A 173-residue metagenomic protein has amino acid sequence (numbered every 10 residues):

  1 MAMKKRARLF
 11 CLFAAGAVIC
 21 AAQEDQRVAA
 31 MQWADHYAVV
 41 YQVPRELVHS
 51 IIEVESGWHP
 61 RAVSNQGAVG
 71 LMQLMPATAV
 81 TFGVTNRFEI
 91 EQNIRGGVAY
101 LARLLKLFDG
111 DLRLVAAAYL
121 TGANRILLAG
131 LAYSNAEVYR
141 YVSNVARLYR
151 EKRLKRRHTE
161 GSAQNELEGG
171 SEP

Functional and structural regions predicted by a protein language model:
M1-A2, S171: N-terminal amphipathic/basic-hydrophobic helices that include classical n-h-c signal peptides and signal-anchor
A2-F10: Bacterial N-terminal signal peptides that target proteins for export
F10-F13, G169: Extended, non-catalytic scaffold segments that flank or surround catalytic motifs
L12-A22: Hydrophobic h-region of N-terminal signal peptides that target proteins for export in Gram-negative bacteria
Q23-P173: Catalytic glycan-binding domains that act on GlcNAc-containing polysaccharides
